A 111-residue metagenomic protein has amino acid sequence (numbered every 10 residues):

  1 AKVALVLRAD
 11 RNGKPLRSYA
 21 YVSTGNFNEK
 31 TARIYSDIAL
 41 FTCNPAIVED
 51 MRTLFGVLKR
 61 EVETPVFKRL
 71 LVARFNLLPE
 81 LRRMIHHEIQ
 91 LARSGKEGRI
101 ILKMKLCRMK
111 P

Functional and structural regions predicted by a protein language model:
A1-P111: Charged, low-complexity intrinsically disordered terminal segments
